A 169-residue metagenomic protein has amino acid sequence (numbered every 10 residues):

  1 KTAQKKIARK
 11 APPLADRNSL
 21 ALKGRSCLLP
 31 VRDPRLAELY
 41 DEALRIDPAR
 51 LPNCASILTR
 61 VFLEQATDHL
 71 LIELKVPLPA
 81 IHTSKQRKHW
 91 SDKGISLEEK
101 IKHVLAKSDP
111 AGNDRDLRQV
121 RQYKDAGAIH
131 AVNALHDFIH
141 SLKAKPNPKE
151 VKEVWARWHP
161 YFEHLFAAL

Functional and structural regions predicted by a protein language model:
T2-N53, A156-L169: Charged alpha-helical initiation segments
L20-A21, A55, V61-F62, L70 (+3 more regions): Generic ordered-secondary-structure signal
R35-E38, E42, E64-A66, H136-S141: Residue-level signal for functionally critical sites in structured catalytic/ligand-binding pockets
A37, S56-R60, E64, I129 (+1 more regions): Non-catalytic, well-ordered alpha-helical scaffold segments
L44, R50-L74: Short, hydrophobic, well-ordered secondary-structure elements
P77-L169: Long, charged low-complexity segments
